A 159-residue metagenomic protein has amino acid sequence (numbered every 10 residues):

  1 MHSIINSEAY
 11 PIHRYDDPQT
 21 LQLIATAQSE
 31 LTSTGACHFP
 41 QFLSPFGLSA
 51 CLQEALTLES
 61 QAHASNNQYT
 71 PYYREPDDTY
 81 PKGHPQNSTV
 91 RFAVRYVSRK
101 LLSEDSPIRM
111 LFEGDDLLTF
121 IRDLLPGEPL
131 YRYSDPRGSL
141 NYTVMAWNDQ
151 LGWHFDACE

Functional and structural regions predicted by a protein language model:
H2-S33, P40-F120: Non-heme Fe(II)-dependent double-stranded beta-helix
A36-H38, Y142: Conserved hydrophobic/aromatic beta-strand scaffold that supports enzyme active sites
K100-R109, E113-E159: Catalytic core of non-heme Fe(II) oxygenases with the double-stranded beta-helix
